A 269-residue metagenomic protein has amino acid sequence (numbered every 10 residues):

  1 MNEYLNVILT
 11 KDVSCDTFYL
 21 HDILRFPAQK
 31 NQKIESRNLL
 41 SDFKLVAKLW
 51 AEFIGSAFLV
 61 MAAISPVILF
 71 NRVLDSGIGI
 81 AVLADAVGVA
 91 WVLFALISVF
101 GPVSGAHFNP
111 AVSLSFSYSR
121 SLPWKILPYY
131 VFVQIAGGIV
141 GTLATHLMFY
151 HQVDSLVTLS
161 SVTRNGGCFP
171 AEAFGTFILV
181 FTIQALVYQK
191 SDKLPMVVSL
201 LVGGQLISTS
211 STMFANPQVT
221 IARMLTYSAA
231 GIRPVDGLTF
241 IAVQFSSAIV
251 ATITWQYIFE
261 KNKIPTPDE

Functional and structural regions predicted by a protein language model:
M1-E269: Membrane-interface helix-loop junctions and terminal tails of multi-pass membrane proteins
